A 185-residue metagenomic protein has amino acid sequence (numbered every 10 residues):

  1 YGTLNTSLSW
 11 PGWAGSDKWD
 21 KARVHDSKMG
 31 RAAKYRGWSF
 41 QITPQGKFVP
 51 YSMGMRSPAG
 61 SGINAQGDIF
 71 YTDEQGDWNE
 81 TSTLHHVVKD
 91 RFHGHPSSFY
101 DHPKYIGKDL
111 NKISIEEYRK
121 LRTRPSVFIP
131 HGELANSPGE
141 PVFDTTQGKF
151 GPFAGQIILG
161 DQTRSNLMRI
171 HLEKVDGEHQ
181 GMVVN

Functional and structural regions predicted by a protein language model:
Y1-N185: Beta-propeller domains with acidic blade repeats across secreted/periplasmic ectodomains and cytosolic WD/CNH propellers
